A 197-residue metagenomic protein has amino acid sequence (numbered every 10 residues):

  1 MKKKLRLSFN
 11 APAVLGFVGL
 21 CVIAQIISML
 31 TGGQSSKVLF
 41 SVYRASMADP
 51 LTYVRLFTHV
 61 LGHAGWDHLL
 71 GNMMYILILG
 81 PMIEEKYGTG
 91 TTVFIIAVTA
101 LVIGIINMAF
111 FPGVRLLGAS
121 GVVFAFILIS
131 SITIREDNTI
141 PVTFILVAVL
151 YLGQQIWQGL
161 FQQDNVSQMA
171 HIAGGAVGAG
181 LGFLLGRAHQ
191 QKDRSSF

Functional and structural regions predicted by a protein language model:
M1-F197: A detector for small-residue-rich transmembrane helices and their helix-helix packing motifs
